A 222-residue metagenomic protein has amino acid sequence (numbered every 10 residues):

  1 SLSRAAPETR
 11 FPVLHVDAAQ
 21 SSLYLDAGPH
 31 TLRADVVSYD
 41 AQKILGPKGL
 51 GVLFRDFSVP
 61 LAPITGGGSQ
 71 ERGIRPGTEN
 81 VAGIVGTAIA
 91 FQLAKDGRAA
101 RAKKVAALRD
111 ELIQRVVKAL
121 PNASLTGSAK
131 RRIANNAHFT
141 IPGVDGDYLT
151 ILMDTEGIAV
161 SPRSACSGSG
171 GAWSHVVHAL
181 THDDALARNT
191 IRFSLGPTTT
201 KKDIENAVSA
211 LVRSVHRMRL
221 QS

Functional and structural regions predicted by a protein language model:
S1-S222: Pyridoxal 5′-phosphate
